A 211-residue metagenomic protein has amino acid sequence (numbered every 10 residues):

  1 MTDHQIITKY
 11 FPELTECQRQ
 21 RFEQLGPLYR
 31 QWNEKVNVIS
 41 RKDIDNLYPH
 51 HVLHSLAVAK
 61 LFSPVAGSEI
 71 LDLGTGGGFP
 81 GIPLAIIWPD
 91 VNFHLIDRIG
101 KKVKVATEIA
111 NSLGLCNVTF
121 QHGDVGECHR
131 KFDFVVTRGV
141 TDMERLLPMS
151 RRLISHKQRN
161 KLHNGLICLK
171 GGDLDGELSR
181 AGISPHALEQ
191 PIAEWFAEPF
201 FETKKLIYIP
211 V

Functional and structural regions predicted by a protein language model:
M1-A66, L71, K101-V118: Class I SAM-dependent transferase core
L56-V140, L147: Conserved SAM/SAH cofactor-binding pocket of Class I
F62, I154, Q158-N160: A generic alpha-to-beta junction signature in SAM-dependent methyltransferases
V140-D142, L174: Short glycine-rich anion-binding loops that position phosphate/pyrophosphate groups of nucleotides and phosphorylated
M143-I154: A short, conserved alpha-helix within the catalytic core of class I
Q158-D173: Conserved beta-strand signature within the Rossmann-like core of class I S-adenosyl-L-methionine
G172-V211: Active-site capping/gating segments
